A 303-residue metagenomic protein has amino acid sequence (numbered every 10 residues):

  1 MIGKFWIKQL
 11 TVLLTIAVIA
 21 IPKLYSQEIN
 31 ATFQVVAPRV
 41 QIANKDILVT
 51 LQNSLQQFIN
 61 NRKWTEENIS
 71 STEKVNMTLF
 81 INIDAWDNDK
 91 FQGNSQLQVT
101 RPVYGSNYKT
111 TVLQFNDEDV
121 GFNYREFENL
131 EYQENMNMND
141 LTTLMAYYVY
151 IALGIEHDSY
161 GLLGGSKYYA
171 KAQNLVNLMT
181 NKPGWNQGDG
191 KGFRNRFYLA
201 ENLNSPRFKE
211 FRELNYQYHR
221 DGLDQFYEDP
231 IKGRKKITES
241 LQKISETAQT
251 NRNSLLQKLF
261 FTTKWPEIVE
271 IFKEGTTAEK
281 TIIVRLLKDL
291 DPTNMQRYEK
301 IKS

Functional and structural regions predicted by a protein language model:
M1-E28: Bacterial Sec-dependent N-terminal signal peptides
Q27-Q92, V103-G105: Start-of-domain marker
Q34, L223-S303: A cross-kingdom marker for long, charged
P38-K45, E131-N139, Q249-T250: Second-shell loop/turn segments in exported
Q56-W64, Y150, G154-D158, V269 (+1 more regions): Sec-exported extracytoplasmic/periplasmic mature domains
D89-E201: Acidic/His-rich structured neighborhood in mature extracellular/periplasmic domains
G164-Q257: Flexible, glycine-rich surface segments
